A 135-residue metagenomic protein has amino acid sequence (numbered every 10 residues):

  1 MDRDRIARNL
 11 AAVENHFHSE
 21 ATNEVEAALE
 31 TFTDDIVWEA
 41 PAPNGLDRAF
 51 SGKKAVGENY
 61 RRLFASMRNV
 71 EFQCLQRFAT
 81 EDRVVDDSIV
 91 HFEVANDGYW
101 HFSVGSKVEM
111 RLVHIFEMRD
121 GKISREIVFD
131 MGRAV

Functional and structural regions predicted by a protein language model:
M1-D34: Short, low-complexity N-terminal intrinsically disordered segments enriched in polar/charged residues
M1-R8, G57-V135: A beta-strand edge to alpha-helix "cap/lid" segment located at domain peripheries
A27, K54-A55: An acidic, carboxylate-rich microenvironment
F32, I36, V90-F92: Short, small-residue-rich loop/turn micro-motifs
F32, P43, V128-D130: Proline- and acidic/polar-enriched loop/turn elements at helix boundaries
V37-S51, R62-F64: A short gly/proline-enriched turn/hairpin at secondary-structure junctions
